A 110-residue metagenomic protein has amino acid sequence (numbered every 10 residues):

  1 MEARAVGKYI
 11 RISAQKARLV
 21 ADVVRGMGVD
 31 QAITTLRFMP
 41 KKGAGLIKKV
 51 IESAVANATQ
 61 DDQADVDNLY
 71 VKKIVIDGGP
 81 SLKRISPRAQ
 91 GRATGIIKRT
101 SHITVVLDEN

Functional and structural regions predicted by a protein language model:
M1-V23, M27-N110: Structured, basic alpha/beta domains of bacterial-type, RNA-associated proteins
